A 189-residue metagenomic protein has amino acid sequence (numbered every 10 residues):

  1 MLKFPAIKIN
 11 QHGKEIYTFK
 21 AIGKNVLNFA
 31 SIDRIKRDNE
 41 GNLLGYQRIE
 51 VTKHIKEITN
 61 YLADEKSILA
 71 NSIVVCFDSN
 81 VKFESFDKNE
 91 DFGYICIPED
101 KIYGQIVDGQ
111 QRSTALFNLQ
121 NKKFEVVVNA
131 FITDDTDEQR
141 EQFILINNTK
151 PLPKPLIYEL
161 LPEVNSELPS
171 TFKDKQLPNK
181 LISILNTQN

Functional and structural regions predicted by a protein language model:
M1-E40, S79-V81, K122, V127-N129 (+1 more regions): Active-site-proximal loop/hinge segments that shape catalytic or ion-binding/gating pockets
I32-Q47, I97-D100: Glycine-/proline-rich flexible loop or hinge segments
I35, N39, E50-T52, G93 (+1 more regions): Residue-level signal for well-ordered alpha-helical segments
L44-G45, K88-E90: Short secondary-structure boundary micro-motifs
L44-K82: Membrane helical hairpin/interfacial module
A70-S79, N89-N148: A short, basic-hydrophobic beta/loop patch
F83-D87: Low-complexity "stalk/linker" and mucin-like segments enriched in Ser/Thr/Pro/Ala/Gly
